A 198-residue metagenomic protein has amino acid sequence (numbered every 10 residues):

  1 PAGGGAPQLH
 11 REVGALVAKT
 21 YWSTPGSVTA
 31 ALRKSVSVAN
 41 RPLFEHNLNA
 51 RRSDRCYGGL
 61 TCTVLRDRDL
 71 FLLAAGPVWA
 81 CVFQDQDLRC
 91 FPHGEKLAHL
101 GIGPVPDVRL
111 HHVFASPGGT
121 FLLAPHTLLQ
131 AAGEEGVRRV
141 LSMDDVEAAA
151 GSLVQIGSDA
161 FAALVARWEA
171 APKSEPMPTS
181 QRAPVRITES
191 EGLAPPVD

Functional and structural regions predicted by a protein language model:
P1, V78, T127: Active-site metal-binding loops of divalent metal-dependent hydrolases
P1-S35: Primarily the active-site beta-strand->alpha-helix module of PP2C/PPM metal-dependent phosphatases, and frequently
R11, G76-V78, Q86, V137-R138: "Short basic amphipathic alpha-helical interaction patches in structured regions
P25-F83: Catalytic core of PPM/PP2C metal-dependent serine/threonine phosphatase domains
R52-C62, H93-A131: Acidic loop->beta-strand submotif enriched in PP2C/PPM serine/threonine phosphatases
F83-F91: A short alpha->loop->secondary-structure connector
C90-E95, M177-P178: Short amphipathic beta-strand/extended segments with alternating polar/hydrophobic composition
S116-D198: C-terminal catalytic subdomain
